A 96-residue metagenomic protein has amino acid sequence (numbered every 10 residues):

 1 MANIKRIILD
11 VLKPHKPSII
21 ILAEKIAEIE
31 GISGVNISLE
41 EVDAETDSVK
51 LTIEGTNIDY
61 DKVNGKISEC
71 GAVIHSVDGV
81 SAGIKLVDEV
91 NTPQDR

Functional and structural regions predicted by a protein language model:
M1-R96: Long, contiguous binding/interaction regions
